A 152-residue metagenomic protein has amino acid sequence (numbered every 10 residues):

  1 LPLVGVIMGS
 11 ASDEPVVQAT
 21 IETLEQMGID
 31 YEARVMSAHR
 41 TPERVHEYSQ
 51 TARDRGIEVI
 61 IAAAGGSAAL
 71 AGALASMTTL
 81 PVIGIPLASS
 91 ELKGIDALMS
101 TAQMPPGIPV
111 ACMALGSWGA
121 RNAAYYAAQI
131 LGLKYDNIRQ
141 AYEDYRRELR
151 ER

Functional and structural regions predicted by a protein language model:
P2, I29-E32, R55, T79-L80 (+1 more regions): Glycine/charged-rich beta-loop-alpha catalytic/anionic-binding loops adjacent to active sites
P2-R40: Glycine-rich phosphate/diphosphate-binding loop of Rossmann-like nucleotide-binding domains
L3-M8, E32-R34, I60-A62, I83 (+1 more regions): Short glycine-rich or small-residue beta-strand-to-loop segments that form or flank ligand, phosphate, metal/Fe-S
M8-P15, A19, K93-R152: C-terminal binding/interaction regions
A11, M36-A38, G65-G66, L87-S90 (+1 more regions): Short, ordered loop/turn segments at secondary-structure junctions
A19-Q26, S49-Q50, M77-T79, A128-I130: Short, solvent-exposed amphipathic alpha-helical segments in soluble enzyme and RNA/protein-processing domains
A33-D54: N-terminal beta-loop-helix "entrance" segment that forms/cooperates in small-molecule cofactor or anionic ligand
Y48-S90: Glycine-rich phosphate-binding loop
